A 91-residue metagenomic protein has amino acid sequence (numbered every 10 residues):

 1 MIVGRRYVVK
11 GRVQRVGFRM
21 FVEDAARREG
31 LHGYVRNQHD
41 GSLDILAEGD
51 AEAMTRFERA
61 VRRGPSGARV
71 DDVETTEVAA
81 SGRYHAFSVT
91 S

Functional and structural regions predicted by a protein language model:
M1-S91: Intrinsically disordered, low-complexity, mixed-charge
